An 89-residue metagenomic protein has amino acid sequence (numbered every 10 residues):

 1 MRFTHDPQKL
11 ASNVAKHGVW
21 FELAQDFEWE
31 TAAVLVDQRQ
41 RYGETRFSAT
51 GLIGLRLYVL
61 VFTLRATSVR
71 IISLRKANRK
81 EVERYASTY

Functional and structural regions predicted by a protein language model:
M1-Y89: Ribonuclease/tRNase effector modules and their secretory precursors
